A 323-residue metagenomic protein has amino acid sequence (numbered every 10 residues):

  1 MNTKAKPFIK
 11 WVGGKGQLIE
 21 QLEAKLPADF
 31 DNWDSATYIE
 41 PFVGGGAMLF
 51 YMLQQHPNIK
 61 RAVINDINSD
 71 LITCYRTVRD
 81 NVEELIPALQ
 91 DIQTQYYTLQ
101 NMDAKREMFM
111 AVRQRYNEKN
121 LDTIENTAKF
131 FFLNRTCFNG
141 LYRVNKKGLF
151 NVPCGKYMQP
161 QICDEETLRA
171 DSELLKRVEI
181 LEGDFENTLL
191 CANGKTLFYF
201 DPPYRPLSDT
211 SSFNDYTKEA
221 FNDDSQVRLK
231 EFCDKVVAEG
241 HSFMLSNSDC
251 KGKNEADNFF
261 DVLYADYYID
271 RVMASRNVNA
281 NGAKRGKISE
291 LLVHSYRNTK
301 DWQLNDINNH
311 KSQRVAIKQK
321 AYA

Functional and structural regions predicted by a protein language model:
M1-T37, F42, A47-M48: S-adenosyl-L-methionine
Y38-M52, I64-N68, F131, R135-F138 (+4 more regions): Conserved proline-anchored active-site loop of SAM-dependent methyltransferases that bridges a beta-strand
Q55-K176, V315-Y322: Class I S-adenosyl-L-methionine-dependent methyltransferase module
K146-Y157, Y204-Q226: Mobile active-site "lid"/loop adjacent to the S-adenosyl-L-methionine
D164-E179, K230-F243: A structural motif corresponding to the C-terminal end of an alpha-helix and its immediate exit/capping segment
L181-G183, M273: Short loop/edge segments at beta-strand edges and connector loops that shape dinucleotide/nucleotide cofactor-binding
S225-S275: Conserved Class I SAM-dependent methyltransferase catalytic core
L263-V315: Class I S-adenosyl-L-methionine
